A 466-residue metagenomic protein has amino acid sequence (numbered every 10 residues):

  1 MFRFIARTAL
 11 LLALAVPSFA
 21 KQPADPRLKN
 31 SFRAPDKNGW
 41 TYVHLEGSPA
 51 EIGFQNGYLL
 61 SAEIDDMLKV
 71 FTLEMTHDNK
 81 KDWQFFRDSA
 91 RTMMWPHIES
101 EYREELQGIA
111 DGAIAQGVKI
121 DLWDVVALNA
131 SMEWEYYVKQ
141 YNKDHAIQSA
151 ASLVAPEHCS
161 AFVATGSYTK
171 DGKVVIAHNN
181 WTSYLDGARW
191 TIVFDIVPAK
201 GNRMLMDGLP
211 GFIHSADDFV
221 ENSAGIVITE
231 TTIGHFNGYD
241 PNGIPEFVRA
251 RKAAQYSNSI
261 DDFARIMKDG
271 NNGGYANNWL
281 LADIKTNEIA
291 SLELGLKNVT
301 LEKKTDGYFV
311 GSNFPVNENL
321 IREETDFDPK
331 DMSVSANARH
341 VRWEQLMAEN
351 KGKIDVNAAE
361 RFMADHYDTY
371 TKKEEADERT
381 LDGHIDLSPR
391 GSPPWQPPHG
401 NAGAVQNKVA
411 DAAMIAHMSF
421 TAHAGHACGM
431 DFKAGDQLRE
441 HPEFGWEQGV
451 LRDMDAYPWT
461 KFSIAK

Functional and structural regions predicted by a protein language model:
R3-L11: Sec-dependent signal peptide recognition, specifically the positively charged N-region followed immediately by
L11-F19: Hydrophobic h-region of N-terminal signal peptides that target proteins for export in Gram-negative bacteria
Q22-H158, S167-D171, L185, G201 (+3 more regions): C-terminus-biased signal that marks the final domain/tail of proteins
A161: Aromatic- and glycine-enriched pocket-lining scaffold segments that form the walls of small-molecule binding clefts
A164-I260, R265, V310-S312: Active-site rim segments in enzyme catalytic domains, especially the processed small/beta chain of N-terminal
